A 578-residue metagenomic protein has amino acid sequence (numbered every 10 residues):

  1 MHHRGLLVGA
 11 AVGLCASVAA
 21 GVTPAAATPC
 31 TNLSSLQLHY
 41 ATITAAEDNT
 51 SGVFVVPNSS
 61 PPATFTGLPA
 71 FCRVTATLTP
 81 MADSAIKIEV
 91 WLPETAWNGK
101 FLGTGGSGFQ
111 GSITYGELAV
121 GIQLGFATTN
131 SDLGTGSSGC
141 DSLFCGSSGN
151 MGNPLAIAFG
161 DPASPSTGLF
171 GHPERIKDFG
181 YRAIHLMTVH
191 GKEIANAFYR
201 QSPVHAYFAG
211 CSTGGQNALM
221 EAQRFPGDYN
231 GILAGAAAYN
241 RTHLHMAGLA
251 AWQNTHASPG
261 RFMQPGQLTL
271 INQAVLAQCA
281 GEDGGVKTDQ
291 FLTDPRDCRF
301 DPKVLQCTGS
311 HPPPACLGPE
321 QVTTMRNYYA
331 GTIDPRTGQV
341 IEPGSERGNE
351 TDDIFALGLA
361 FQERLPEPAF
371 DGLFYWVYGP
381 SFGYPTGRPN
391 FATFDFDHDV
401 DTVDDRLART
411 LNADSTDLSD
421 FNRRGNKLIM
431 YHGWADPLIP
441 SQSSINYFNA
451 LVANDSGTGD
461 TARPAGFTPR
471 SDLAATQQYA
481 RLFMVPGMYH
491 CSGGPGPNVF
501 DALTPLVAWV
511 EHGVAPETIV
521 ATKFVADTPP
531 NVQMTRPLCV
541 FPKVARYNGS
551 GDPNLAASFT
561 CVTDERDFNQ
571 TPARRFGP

Functional and structural regions predicted by a protein language model:
G9-A19: Bacterial N-terminal signal peptides
V22-K100, I113-G116, N272, G284-L292 (+4 more regions): Catalytic-loop region of hydrolases
S107-P203, M246-A247, N254, G387-T410 (+1 more regions): Cap/lid segment of the alpha/beta-hydrolase catalytic domain
S112, G210-M220: Glycine-rich nucleophile elbow surrounding the catalytic serine of serine-hydrolase chemistry
Q201-S212: Alpha/beta-hydrolase fold nucleophile elbow
M220-A222, G227-I333, M484: A catalytic-pocket lid/entrance helix-loop region that shapes and gates access to the active site across common
I429-H432: Short beta-strand/loop motif that positions the catalytic acidic residue of the alpha/beta-hydrolase fold
V452-R481: Short mixed-charge
